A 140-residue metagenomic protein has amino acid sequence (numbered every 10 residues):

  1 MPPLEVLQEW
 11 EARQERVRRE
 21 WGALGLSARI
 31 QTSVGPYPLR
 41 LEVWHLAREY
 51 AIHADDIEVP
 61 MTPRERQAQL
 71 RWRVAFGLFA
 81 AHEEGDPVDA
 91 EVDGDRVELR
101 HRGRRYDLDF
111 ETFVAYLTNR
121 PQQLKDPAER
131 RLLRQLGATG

Functional and structural regions predicted by a protein language model:
M1-R18, A23, D109-T112, L117 (+1 more regions): Short, helix-capping/interhelical loops that line the mouth of catalytic, cofactor-, or ligand-binding pockets
L26-G140: Structured surface interface patches that mediate subunit assembly and partner/cofactor docking
